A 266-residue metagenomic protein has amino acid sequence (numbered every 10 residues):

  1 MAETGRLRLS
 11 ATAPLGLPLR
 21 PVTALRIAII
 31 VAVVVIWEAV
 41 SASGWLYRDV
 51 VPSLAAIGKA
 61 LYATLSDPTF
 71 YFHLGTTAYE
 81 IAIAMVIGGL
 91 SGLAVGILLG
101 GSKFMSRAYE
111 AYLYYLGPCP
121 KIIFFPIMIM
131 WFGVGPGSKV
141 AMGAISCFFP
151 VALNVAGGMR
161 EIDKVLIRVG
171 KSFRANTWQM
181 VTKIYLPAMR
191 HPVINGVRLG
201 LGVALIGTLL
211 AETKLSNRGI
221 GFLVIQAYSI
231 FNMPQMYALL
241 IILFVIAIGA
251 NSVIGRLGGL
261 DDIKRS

Functional and structural regions predicted by a protein language model:
M1-V31, S252-S266: Transmembrane alpha-helical segments of polytopic membrane transport and secretion proteins
S10-L19, S43-V86: Periplasmic/extracellular loop-to-transmembrane helix junction in inner-membrane transport proteins
F72-E80, M130-V151, I194, Q235-L239: Loop-to-helix entry region at the N-terminal start of transmembrane alpha-helices in multi-pass membrane transporters
A94-I129, G143, L153-G157, R168: Cytoplasmic-entry segments and transmembrane alpha-helices of multi-pass inner-membrane transporters
K103, Y237-S266: C-terminal transmembrane helix and the adjacent membrane-cytosol boundary/short C-terminal tail of inner/organellar
M130, M159, I206-L243, R265-S266: Glycine-rich helix-loop "coupling/hinge" segments at transmembrane-helix boundaries in multipass transporters
A141-I145, W178-L209, A250, I254: Transmembrane alpha-helices
V151-N154, G158-G196, V224, I263: Short cytoplasmic-facing helical segments at TM-TM junctions of multi-pass membrane proteins
